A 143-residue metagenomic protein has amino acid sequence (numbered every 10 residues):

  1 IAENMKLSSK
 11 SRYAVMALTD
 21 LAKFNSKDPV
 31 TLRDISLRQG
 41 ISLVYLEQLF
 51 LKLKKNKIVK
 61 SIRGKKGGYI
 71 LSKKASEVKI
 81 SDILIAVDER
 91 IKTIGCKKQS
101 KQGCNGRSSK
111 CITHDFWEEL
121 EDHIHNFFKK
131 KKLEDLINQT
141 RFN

Functional and structural regions predicted by a protein language model:
I1-N4: Short, Lys/Arg-enriched N-terminal segments with co-localized hydrophobic residues within the first ~10-30 amino acids
A14-S26: Short amphipathic alpha-helical interface segments
K23-S26, L37, K55: The C-terminal cap of the DNA-recognition helix in HTH/winged-HTH DNA-binding domains, marking the helix-to-coil
V30-G40: A short alpha-helical element within helix-turn-helix/winged-helix DNA-binding domains across DNA-binding proteins
V44: Key DNA-contact positions within bacterial/archaeal DNA-binding proteins
L49-K54: Basic amphipathic alpha-helical segments that dock to polyanions
I58-K66, I70-L71: Beta-hairpin "wing" of winged helix-turn-helix
S72-N143: Non-DNA-binding regulatory cores of transcription-related proteins, predominantly C-terminal effector-binding
